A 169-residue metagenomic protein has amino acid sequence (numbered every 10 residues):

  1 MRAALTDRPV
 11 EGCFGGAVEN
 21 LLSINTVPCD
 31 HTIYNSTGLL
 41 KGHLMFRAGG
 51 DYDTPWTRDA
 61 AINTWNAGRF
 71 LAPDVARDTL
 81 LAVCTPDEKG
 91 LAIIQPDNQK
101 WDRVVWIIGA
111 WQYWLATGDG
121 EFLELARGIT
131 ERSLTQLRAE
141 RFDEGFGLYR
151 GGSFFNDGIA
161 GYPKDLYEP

Functional and structural regions predicted by a protein language model:
M1-P55, D78: Low-complexity, Ser/Thr/Pro/Gly-enriched N-terminal "stalk/linker" regions
R2, L40-A60, L91-R103, P163-P169: Solvent-exposed loop and edge beta-strand segments that line ligand/cofactor-binding and catalytic clefts
R2-G12, A67-L80, Y113-E131, G145: Structural helix-adjacent loops and short alpha-helical linkers that scaffold large soluble proteins
A17-C29, L71-I93, A126-F146: Long, well-ordered core segments of solenoidal/helical folds
G49-G50, D59-N63, E121-L123, R132: Alpha-helical scaffold segments that form or flank carboxylate-/histidine-based iron centers
D51-V83: Alpha-helical support elements that line or immediately flank enzyme active sites and cofactor-binding pockets
K89-R103, G109-A116, G120: Aromatic/His-enriched, Gly/Pro-containing loop or helix-boundary segments that lie immediately adjacent to catalytic
I94-W101, R138-P169: The feature captures the catalytic groove of carbohydrate-active enzymes
